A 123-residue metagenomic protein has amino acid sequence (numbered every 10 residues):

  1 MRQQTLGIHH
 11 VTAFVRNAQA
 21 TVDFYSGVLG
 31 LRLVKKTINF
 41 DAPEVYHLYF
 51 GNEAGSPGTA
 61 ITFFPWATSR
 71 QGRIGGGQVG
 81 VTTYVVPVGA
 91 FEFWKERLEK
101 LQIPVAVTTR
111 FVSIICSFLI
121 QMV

Functional and structural regions predicted by a protein language model:
M1-Q19, V79-V86: N-terminal beta-strand motif that seeds the catalytic metal site of vicinal oxygen chelate
M1-Q4, T37, E92-V123: Vicinal oxygen chelate
M1-R2, Q71-R73: Short, flexible, solvent-exposed loop/turn segments with mixed acidic/basic and small polar residues
F14-S56, K100, T108: Core segments of cupin and vicinal oxygen chelate
G55-T59, V123: Short, charged/polar, Gly/Pro-enriched secondary-structure boundary elements
G58, T62-P65, G77-T83, V88 (+1 more regions): Extended catalytic-interface subdomain
W66-R70, G76-V81, V88-F91, E96 (+1 more regions): Eukaryotic helix-linker segments that join adjacent hydrophobic helices
